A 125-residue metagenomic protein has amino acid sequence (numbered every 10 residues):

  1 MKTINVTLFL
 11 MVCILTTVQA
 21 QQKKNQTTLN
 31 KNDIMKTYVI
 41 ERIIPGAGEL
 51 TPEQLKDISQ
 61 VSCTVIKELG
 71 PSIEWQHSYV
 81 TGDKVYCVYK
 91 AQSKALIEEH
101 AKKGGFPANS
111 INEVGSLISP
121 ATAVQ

Functional and structural regions predicted by a protein language model:
N5-L8, T16-E68, E74, A121-Q125: Short S/T/G/P-rich N-terminal loop/turn motif that feeds into the first structured element of a domain
I14, L69, G105-P107: Short, structurally constrained coil/turn elements that cap an alpha-helix or connect an alpha-helix to the following
V18, G82, G115-I118: Residue-level detector of flexible, active-site-proximal loop/helix-junction positions within diverse enzyme catalytic
Y38-R42, W75-A101: Short, well-ordered beta-strand segments in beta-rich or mixed alpha/beta enzyme and ligand-binding folds
P71-H77, S110: A short linear hydrophobic-aromatic micro-motif
K90-S119: An amphipathic, aromatic/His-enriched active-site/gating alpha helix that lines ligand/cofactor pockets
